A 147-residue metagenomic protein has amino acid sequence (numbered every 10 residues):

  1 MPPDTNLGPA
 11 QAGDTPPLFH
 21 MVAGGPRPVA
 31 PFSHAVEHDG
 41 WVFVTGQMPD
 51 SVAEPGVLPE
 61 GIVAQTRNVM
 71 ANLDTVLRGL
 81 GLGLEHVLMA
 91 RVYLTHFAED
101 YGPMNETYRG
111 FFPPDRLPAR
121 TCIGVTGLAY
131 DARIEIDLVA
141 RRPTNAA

Functional and structural regions predicted by a protein language model:
M1-A71, T75-L88, L94-A147: N-terminal presequence-like segments and the immediate start of the first folded domain
